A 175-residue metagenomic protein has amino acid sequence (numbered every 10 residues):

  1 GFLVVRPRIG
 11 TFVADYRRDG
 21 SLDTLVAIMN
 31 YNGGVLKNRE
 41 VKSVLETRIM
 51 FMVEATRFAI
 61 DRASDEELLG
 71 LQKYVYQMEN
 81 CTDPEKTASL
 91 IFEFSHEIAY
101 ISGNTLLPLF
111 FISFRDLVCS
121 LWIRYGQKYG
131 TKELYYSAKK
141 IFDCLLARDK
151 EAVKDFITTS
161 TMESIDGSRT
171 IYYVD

Functional and structural regions predicted by a protein language model:
G1-M50: Short linear motifs at protein or domain termini
L3, K132-E133: A generic structural micro-feature
V44-R124, E133-A138, A152-G167: Conserved amphipathic alpha-helical segments that form helical-bundle/coiled-coil interaction surfaces
Y172-D175: …primarily DNA-binding HTH/wHTH and HhH modules…
